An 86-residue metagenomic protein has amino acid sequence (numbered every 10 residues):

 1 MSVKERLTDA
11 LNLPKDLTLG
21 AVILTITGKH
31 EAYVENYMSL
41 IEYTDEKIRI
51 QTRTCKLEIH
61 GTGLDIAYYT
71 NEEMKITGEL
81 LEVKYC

Functional and structural regions predicted by a protein language model:
M1-E42, K47, Q51-C86: Mature-chain termini and adjacent capping regions
